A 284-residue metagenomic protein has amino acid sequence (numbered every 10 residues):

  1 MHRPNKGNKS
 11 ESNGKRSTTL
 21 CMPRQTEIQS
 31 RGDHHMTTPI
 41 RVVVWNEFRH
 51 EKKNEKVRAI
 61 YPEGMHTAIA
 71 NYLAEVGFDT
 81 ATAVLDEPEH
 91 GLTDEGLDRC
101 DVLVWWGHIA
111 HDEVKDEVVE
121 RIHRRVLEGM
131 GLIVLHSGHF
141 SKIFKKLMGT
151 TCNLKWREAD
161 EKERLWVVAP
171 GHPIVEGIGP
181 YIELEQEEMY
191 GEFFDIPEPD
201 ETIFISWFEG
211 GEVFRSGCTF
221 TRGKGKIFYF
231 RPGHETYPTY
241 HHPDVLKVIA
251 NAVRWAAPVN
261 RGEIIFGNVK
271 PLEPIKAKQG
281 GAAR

Functional and structural regions predicted by a protein language model:
K15-H35: Short, Lys/Arg-enriched N-terminal segments with co-localized hydrophobic residues within the first ~10-30 amino acids
G32, P39, E158, F214 (+2 more regions): Extracellular ligand-binding/catalytic regions of CAZymes and related secreted enzymes and adhesion modules
H35-R99, F266-R284: Aromatic-Pro/Gly-enriched surface loop or interdomain linker that acts as a lid/target-recognition segment
F48-H50, E87, I109-D112, G138-I143 (+1 more regions): Solvent-exposed loop/turn segments at secondary-structure junctions within structured extracellular/periplasmic domains
D79, L154-Y229, F266-N268, Q279-A282: Catalytic beta-strand/loop cores that center a nucleophilic Ser/Cys/Thr and support acyl-enzyme chemistry
T82, V134-L135, Y229: Hydrophobic residues in well-ordered beta-strands that form the structural core
V102-W106, Y229: Structural motif
I109-I178: A glycine-rich, often tryptophan-bearing local segment used as a flexible ligand/cofactor-contacting loop or short
